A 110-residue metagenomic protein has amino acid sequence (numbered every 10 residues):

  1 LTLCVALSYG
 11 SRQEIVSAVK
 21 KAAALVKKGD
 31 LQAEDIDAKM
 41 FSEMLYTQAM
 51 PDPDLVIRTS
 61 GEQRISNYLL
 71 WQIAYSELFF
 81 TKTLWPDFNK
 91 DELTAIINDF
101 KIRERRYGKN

Functional and structural regions predicted by a protein language model:
L1-N110: Flexible, compositionally biased loop and terminal segments
